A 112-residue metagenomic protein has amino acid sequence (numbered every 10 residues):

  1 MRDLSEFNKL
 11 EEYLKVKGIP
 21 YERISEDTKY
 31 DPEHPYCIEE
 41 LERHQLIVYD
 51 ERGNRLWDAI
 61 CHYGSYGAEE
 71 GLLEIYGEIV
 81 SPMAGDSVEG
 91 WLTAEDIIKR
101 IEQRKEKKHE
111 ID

Functional and structural regions predicted by a protein language model:
S5-R23: Amphipathic alpha-helical segments
E6-E11, Y76-D112: Ampiphathic alpha-helical segments that act as solvent-exposed interaction surfaces
G18-E74: Amphipathic, interaction-prone secondary-structure segments
